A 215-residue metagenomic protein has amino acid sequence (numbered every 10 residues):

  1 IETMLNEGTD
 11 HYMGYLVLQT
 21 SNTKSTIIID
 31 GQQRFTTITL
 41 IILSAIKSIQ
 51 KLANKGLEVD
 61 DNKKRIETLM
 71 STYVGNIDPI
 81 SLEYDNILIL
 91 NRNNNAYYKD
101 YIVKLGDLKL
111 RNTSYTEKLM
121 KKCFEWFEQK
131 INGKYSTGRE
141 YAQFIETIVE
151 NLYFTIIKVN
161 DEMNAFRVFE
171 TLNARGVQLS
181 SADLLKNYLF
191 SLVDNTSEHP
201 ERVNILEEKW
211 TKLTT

Functional and structural regions predicted by a protein language model:
I1-T215: Covalent nucleotidyltransferase
